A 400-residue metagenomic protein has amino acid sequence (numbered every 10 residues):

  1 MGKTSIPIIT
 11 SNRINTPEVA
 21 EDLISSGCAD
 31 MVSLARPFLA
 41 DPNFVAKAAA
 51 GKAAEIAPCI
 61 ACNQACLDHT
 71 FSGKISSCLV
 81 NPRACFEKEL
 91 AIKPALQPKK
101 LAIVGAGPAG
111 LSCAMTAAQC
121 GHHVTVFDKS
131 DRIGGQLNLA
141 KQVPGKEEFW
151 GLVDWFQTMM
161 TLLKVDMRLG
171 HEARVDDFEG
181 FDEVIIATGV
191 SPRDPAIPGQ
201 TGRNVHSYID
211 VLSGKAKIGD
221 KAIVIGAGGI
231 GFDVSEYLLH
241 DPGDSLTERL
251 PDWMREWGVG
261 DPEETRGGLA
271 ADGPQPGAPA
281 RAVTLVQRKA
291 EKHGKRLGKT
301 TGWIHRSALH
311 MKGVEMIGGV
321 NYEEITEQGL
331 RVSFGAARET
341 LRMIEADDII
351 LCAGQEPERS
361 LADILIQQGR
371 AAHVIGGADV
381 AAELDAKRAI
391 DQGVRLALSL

Functional and structural regions predicted by a protein language model:
M1-V104, P108-V124, R132, R193 (+1 more regions): Flavin-dependent oxidoreductase catalytic cores
G2-K3, S25, Q119, L162 (+4 more regions): Residues at the C-terminal ends
D22-L23, K47, M159, A308 (+1 more regions): Well-formed, non-transmembrane alpha-helical positions, independent of function
G27, A49-K52, Q142-K146, A187 (+2 more regions): Short, hinge-like loop/turn segments at secondary-structure boundaries
C28, M160-M167, T201-N204, P279-R281 (+2 more regions): A short helix-to-beta-strand connector/capping loop
P98-V126, I133, R168-D176, G180 (+4 more regions): Rossmann-like dinucleotide/flavin-binding elements
G135-F181, G294-V320: N-terminal Rossmann-like dinucleotide/flavin-binding domain of flavoprotein oxidoreductases that bind FAD/FMN
K146-E147, G189, A227, R306-S307 (+3 more regions): NAD(P)H/NAD(P)+-dependent Rossmann-fold oxidoreductase cores
